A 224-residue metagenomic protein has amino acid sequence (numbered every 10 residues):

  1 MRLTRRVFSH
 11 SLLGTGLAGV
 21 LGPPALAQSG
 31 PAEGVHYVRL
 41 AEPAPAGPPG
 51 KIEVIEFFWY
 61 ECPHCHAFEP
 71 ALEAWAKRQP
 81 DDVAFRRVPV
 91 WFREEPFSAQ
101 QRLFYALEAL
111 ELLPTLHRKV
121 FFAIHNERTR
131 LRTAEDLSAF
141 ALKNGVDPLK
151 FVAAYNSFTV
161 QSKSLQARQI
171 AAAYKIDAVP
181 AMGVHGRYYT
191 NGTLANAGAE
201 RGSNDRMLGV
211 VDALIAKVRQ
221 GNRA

Functional and structural regions predicted by a protein language model:
R2-E95, A213, R219-A224: Extracytoplasmic thiol/disulfide redox context detector
G30-L40, T129, A134, R201-V211: Periplasmic c-type cytochrome electron-transfer domains
E53-E56, A67, A71-A74, S98-R102 (+8 more regions): Extracytoplasmic/secreted proteins, especially bacterial periplasmic and envelope-associated proteins
E61-H64, W91-E95, A123-E127, T159-V160 (+1 more regions): Solvent-exposed loop/turn segments at secondary-structure junctions within structured extracellular/periplasmic domains
A67, K77-P80, E108-L112, F121 (+6 more regions): Sec-exported extracytoplasmic/periplasmic mature domains
R78-A109, L113-L142: Structural microenvironment flanking redox-active thiols in thiol-disulfide oxidoreductases
K143-A224: C-terminal cap of thioredoxin/glutaredoxin-like
